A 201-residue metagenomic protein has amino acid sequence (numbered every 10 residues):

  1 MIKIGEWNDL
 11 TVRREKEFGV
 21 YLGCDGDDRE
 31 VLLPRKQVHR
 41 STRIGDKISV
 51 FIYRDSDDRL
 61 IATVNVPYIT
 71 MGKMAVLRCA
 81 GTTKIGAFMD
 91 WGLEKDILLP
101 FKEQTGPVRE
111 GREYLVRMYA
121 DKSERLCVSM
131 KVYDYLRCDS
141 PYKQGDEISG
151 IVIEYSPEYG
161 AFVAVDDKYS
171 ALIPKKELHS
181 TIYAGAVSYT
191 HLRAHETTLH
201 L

Functional and structural regions predicted by a protein language model:
M1-K3, D57-A75, S129-Q144, H179: Short boundary/loop segments of OB/S1/cold-shock single-stranded nucleic-acid-binding domains
I4-E15, M71-T82, V116, G145-Y155 (+1 more regions): Structural detector for short beta-strands of small beta-barrel domains
F18-Y21, I85-F88, Y159-F162: Short aromatic-glycine-enriched beta-strand elements
R29-R40, D96-P107, S170-T181: Beta-strand/loop nucleic-acid-binding surfaces
H39-S49, G106-L115, K143, H179-Y189: Short nucleic-acid-contacting surface segments enriched for D/E, G, S/T with interspersed K/R
I97-E154: Surface-exposed beta-loop interaction hotspot
V108, R112, S149, I153-Y189: Conserved mixed alpha/beta catalytic, RNA-binding, or beta-rich assembly cores of soluble enzyme, regulatory
T190-T197: Conserved small/polar residues in nucleotide/adenosyl-binding loops
